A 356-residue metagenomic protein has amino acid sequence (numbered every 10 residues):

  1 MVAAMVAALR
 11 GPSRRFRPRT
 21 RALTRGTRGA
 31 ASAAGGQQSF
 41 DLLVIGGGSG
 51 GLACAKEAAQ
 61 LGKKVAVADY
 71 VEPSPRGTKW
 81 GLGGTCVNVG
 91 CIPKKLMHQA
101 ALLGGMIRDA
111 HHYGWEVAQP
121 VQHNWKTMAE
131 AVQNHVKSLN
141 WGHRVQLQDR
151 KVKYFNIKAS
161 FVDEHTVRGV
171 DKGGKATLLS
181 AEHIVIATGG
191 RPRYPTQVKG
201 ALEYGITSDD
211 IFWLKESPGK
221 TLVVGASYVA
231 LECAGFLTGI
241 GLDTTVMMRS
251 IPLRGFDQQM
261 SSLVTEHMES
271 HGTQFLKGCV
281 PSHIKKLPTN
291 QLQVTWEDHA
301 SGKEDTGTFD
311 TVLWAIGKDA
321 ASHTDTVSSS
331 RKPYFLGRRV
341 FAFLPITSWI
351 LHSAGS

Functional and structural regions predicted by a protein language model:
M1-G36: N-terminal mitochondrial targeting presequence
L9-P12, R21-L23, Q38-F40, E57-K63 (+6 more regions): Glycine-rich flavin
S39-V67, A230-G239: N-terminal Rossmann-like FAD-binding beta1-loop-alpha1 element of flavoenzymes
I45-G46, D69, T78, V224-G225: The Walker A (P-loop) glycine that initiates the GxxxxGKT/S ATP-binding motif of P-loop NTPases
G46-G48, G189, S227, G317: A short acidic Gly-Thr/Ser loop motif
G51, S74, R191-R193, A230 (+1 more regions): Glycine-rich nucleotide phosphate-binding loop and flanking beta-alpha elements of Rossmann-like dinucleotide-binding
C91, I186-D243, M247, H271-Q274 (+1 more regions): Glycine-rich dinucleotide-binding loop and its adjacent helix/turn
V246-R249, S262, E266-S356: Internal nucleotide-binding/catalytic subdomain
